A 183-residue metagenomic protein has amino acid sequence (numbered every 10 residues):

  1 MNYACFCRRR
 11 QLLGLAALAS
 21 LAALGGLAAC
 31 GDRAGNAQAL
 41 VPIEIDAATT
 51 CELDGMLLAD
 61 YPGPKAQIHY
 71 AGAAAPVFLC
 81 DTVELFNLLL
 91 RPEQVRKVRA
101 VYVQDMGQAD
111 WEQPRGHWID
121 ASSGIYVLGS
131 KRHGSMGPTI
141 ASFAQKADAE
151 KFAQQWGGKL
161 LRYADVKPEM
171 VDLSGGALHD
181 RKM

Functional and structural regions predicted by a protein language model:
M1-R8, G14-L27: N-terminal secretory signal peptides
G31-R33: Bacterial signal peptide processing site
G35, A59: Short functional micro-motifs and their immediate structural scaffolds
A47: Short metal-coordination and nucleic-acid-contact micro-motifs, chiefly zinc-binding Cys/His arrays
C51: Short cysteine-rich clusters marking metal-coordination/redox-active sites
G55: Cys/His-coordinated zinc-binding microdomains
Y61-G63: Short Cys/His-rich "knuckle" micro-motifs
R99-F152, W156-Y163: Thiol/selenol-based redox catalytic cores and closely related redox-interacting motifs
